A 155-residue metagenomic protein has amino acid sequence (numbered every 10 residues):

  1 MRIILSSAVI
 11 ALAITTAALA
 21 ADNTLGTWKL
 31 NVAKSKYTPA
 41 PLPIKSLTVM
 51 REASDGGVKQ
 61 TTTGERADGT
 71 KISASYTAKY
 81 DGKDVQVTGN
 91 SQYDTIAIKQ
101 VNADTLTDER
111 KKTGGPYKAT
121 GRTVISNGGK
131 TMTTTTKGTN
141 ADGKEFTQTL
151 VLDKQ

Functional and structural regions predicted by a protein language model:
M1-S7: Positively charged n-region of N-terminal signal peptides that target proteins for export
S7-T16: Bacterial N-terminal signal peptides
A20-Q155: Hydrophobic small-molecule pocket/channel-lining residues, especially in calycin-type beta-barrels
